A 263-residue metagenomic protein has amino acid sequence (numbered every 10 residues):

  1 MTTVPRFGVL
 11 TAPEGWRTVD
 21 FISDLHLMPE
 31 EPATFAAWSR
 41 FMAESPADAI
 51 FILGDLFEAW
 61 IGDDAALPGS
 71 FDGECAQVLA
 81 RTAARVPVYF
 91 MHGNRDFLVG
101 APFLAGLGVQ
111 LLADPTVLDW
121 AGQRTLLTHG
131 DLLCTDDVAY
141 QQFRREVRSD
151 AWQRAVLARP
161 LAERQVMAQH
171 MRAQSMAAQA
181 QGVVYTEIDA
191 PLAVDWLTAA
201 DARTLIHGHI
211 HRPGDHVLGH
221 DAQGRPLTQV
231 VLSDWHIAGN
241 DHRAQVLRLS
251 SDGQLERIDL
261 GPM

Functional and structural regions predicted by a protein language model:
T3, G8, P29, T125-L133: Catalytic core of the metallo-beta-lactamase
R6-F7, P13-G15, L27-W120: Core catalytic region of metal-dependent phosphoesterases/phosphodiesterases, especially metallo-beta-lactamase-like
T18-L27, A59-A65, Q174-Q181: Short, basic, glycine/proline-bearing loop/turn elements
V19-F21, I50-I52, L126, I206: Residue-level marker for buried hydrophobic side chains located in beta-strands that build the well-ordered beta-sheet
D20, P68-D72, Q77-V86, V217-D234: Short acidic, glycine/proline-enriched helix-loop-strand junctions
S23-H26, D55-L56, N94-R95, G130-L132 (+3 more regions): Active-site metal-binding loops of divalent metal-dependent hydrolases
G106-A113, R124-L126, D131, D137-Q141 (+1 more regions): Conserved beta-sheet core of the metallophosphoesterase superfamily
T128-D189: Active-site-proximal loop/helix segment associated with metal-binding centers of metalloenzymes
